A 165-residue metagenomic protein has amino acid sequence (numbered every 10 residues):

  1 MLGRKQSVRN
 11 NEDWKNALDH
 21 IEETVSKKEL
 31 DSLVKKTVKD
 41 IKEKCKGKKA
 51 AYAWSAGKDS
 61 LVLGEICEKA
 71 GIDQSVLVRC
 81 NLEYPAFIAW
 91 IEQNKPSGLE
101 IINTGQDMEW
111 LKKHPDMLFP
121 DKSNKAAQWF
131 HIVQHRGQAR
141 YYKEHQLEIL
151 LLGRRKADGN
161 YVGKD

Functional and structural regions predicted by a protein language model:
M1-D165: ATP-dependent adenylation/nucleotidyltransferase module used to activate substrates
